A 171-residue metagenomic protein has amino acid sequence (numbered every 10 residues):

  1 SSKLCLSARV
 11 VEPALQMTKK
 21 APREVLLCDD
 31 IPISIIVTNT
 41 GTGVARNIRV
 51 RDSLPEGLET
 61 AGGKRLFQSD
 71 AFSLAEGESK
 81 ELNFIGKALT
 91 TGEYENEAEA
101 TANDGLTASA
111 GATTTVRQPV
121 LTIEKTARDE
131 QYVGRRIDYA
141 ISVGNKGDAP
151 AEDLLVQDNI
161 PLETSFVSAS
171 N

Functional and structural regions predicted by a protein language model:
S1-N171: Exported/extracytosolic protein signature
